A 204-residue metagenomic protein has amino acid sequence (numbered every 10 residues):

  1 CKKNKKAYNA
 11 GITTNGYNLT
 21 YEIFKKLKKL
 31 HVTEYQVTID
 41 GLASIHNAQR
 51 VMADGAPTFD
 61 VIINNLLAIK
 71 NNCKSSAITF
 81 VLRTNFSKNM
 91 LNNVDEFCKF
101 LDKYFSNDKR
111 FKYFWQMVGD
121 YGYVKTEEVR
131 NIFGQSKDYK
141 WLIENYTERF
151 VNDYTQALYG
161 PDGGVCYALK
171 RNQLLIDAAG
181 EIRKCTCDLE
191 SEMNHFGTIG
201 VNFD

Functional and structural regions predicted by a protein language model:
C1-G41: Conserved SAM/AdoMet-binding glycine-rich loop
G16, G119-Y121, D188, N202: Short, solvent-exposed coil/turn elements at secondary-structure transition points
Y17-L19, F86, V118, I199: Hydrophobic pocket-lining residues within nucleotide cofactor-binding pockets
T20, I45, V201-D204: Short, electropositive, low-hydrophobicity segments enriched in small/polar residues
D40, S44-A179: Radical SAM enzyme [4Fe-4S]-AdoMet core and its adjacent flexible, acidic and glycine-rich loops/tails across
D188-D204: Membrane-interface junctions of multi-pass transporters
